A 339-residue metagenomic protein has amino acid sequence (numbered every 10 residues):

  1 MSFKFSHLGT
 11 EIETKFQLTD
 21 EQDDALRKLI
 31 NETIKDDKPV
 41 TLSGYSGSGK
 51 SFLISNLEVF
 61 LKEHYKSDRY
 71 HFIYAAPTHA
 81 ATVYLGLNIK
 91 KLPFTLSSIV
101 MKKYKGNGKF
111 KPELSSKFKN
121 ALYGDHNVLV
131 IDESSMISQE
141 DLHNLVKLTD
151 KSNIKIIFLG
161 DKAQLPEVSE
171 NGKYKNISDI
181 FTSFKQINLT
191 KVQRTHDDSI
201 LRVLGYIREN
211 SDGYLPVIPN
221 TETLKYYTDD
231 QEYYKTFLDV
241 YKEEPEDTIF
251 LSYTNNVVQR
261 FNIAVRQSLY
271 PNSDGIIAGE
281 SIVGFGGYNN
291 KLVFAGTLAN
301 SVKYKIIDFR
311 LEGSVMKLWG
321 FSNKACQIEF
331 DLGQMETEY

Functional and structural regions predicted by a protein language model:
S2-S6, K119-L122: Residue-level signal for well-ordered alpha-helical segments
F3-E11, A25-S46, K50, K162-T337: Conserved helicase motor core of P-loop NTPases
I12-Q17: Short amphipathic alpha-helical boundary/capping segments
L18, Y74, F250: Conserved SAM-binding loop
Q22, T78, T254: Short, conserved phosphate/pyrophosphate- and ester-handling motifs at nucleotide-, phospho-/glycolipid
R27, N31, D37-N220: ASCE P-loop NTPase helicase motor core
